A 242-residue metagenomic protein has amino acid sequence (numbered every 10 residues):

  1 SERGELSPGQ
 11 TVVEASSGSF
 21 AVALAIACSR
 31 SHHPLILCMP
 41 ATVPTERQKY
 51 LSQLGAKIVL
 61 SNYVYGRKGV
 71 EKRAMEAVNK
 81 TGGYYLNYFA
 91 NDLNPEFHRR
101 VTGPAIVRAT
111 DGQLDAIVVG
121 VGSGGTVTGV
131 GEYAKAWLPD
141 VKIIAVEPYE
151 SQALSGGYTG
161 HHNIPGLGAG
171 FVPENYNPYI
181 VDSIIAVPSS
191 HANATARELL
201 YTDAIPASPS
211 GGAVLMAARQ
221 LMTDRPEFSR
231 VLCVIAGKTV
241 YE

Functional and structural regions predicted by a protein language model:
S1-E5, V22-P34, Q53, G131-L138 (+1 more regions): Alpha-helix C-terminal capping segments
S1-Q10, A21, T102-Q113, A217-Q220: Short internal alpha-helix immediately C-terminal to a glycine-rich phosphate-binding loop in Rossmann-like
L6-A41, Q113-T126, S210, V231-I235: A short, small-residue-rich loop immediately preceding and capping a beta-strand
V13, F20-A77, L154-V172, Y241: Active-site-proximal loop->helix
E71-K72, G82, K135-P209, D224: Active-site/ligand-binding loops adjacent to catalytic centers
Y84-G122, G129-Y133, P178, S190-I205: Active-site/ligand-binding-proximal alpha/beta "capping" segment
G170, M216-E242: Phosphate-binding loop/pocket of nucleotide- and phosphate-handling active sites
